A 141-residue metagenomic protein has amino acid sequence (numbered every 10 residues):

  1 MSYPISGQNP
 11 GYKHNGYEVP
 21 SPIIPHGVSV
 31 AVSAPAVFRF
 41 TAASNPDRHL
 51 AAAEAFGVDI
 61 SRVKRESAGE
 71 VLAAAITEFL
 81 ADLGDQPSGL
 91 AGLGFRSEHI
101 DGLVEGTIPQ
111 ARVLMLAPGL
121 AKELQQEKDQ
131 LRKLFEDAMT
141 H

Functional and structural regions predicted by a protein language model:
M1-A75: Active-site segments that bind and position negatively charged phosphate/pyrophosphate groups
H49-H141: C-terminal charged capping/lid subdomain of soluble metabolic enzymes
